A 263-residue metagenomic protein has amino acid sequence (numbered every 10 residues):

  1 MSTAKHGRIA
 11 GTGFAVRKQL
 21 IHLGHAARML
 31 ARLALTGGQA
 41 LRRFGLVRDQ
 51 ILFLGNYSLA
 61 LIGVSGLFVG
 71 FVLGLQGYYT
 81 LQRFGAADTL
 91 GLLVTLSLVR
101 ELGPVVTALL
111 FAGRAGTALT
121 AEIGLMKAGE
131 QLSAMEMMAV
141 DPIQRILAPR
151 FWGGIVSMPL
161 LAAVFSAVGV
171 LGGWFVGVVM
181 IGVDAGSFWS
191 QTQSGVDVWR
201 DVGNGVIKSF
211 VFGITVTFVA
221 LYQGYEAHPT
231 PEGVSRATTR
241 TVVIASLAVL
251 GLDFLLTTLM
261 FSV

Functional and structural regions predicted by a protein language model:
S2-V47, Q223-H228: Short, membrane-interfacial amphipathic segments enriched in basic
G38-V64, V243-S246: Membrane-interface helix starts
Q50, D141-A162, A237, T241: Start (N-cap) of specific transmembrane helices in multi-pass transporter permeases
F53, Y57, L61, S65 (+3 more regions): Loop-to-helix entry region at the N-terminal start of transmembrane alpha-helices in multi-pass membrane transporters
L61-Q76: Hydrophobic alpha-helical transmembrane segments of multi-pass membrane transport/permease proteins
S65-F68, A108-A112, A148-G177, V211 (+2 more regions): Hydrophobic alpha-helical transmembrane segments that constitute the membrane-spanning cores of multi-pass membrane
Q76-V99, A167-F210, I214, F218-T238 (+1 more regions): Membrane-interfacial helix-loop-helix connectors in multipass membrane proteins
I123-A148, T230-V234: Short cytoplasmic-facing helical segments at TM-TM junctions of multi-pass membrane proteins
